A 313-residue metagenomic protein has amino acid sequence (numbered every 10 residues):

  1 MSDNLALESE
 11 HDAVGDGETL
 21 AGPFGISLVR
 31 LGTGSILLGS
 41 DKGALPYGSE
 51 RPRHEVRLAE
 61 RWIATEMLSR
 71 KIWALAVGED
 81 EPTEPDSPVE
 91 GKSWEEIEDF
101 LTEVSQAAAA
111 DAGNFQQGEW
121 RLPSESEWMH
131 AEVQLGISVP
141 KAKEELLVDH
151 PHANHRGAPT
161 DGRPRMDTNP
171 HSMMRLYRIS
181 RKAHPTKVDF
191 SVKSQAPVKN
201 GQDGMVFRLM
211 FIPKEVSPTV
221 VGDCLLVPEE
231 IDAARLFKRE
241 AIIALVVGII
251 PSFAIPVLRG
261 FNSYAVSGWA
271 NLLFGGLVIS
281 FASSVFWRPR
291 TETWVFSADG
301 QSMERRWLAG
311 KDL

Functional and structural regions predicted by a protein language model:
M1-F24: N-terminal presequences and immediately downstream first alpha-helices
D16-P82, P213, F286-M303: A short glycine-rich, aromatic-capped structural motif
I36, E84-A142: Short, well-ordered surface patches within globular domains
G39, K71-I72, M129-E132, N154 (+1 more regions): Short catalytic/ligand-binding loop motif for oxyanion handling, primarily in non-cytosolic enzymes, centered on
E50-H54, K143-E230, F237-L245, A270-F274 (+1 more regions): Surface-exposed recognition segments
M67, S93-A109, F211-P218, R305-L308: Fe(II)/2-oxoglutarate oxygenase catalytic core
L236-R259, F274-I279: Canonical alpha-helical transmembrane segments of integral membrane proteins
L258-A270: Membrane-helix interface and helix-disruption motif detector
